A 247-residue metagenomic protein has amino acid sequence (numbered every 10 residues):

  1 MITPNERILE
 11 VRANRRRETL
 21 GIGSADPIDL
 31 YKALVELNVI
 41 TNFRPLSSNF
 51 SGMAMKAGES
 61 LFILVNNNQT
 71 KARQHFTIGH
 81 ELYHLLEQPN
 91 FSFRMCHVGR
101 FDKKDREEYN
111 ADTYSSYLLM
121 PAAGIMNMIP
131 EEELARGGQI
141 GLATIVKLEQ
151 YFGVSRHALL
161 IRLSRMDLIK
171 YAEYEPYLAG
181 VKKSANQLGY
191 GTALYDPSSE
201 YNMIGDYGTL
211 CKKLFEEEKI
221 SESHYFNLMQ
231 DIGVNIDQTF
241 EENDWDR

Functional and structural regions predicted by a protein language model:
M1-R247: Active-site hotspot residues in diverse enzymes, especially metal/ion-binding acidic/histidine motifs
